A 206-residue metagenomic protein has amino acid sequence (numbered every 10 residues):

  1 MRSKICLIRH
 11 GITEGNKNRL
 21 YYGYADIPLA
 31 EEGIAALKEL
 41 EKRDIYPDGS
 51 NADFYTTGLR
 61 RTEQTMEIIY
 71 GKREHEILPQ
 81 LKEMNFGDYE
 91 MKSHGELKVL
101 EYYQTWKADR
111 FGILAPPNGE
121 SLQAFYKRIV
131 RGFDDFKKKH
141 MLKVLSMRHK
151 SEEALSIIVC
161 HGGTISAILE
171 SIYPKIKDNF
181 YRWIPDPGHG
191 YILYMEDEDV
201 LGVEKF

Functional and structural regions predicted by a protein language model:
S3, I8-R73: Active-site-proximal alpha-helix that buttresses catalytic centers in soluble enzyme cores
I5, K150-V159, D178, G190: Residue-level preference for the first positions of well-ordered beta-strands
P28, R73-Q80, K177-D186: Short hydrophobic/aromatic-enriched beta-strand-loop microsegments
G49-G58, V144-K150, L155-V159: Short glycine-rich phosphate-binding loop at a beta-alpha junction
I68, A167-S171: Active-site signature of alpha/beta-hydrolase-fold catalytic machinery across serine- and Asp/Cys-nucleophile hydrolases
I69-R131: Phosphate-handling substructures
G162-S166: GST superfamily/GST-like fold recognition
Y173-G202: Domain-level recognition of soluble alpha/beta enzyme cores, biased toward histidine phosphatases/phosphomutases
